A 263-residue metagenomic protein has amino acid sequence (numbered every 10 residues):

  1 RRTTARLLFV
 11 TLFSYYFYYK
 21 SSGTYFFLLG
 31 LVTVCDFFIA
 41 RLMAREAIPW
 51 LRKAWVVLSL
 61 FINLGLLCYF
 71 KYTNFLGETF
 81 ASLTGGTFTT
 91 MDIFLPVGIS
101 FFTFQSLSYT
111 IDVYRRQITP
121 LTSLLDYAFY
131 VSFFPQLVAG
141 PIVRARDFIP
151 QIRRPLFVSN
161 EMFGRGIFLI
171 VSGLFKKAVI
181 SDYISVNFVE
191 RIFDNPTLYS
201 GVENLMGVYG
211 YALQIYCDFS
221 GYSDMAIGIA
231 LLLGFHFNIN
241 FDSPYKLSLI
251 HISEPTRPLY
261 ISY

Functional and structural regions predicted by a protein language model:
R1-R257, S262: Membrane-embedded transmembrane alpha-helical bundles that form the catalytic cores of multi-pass lipid-modifying
